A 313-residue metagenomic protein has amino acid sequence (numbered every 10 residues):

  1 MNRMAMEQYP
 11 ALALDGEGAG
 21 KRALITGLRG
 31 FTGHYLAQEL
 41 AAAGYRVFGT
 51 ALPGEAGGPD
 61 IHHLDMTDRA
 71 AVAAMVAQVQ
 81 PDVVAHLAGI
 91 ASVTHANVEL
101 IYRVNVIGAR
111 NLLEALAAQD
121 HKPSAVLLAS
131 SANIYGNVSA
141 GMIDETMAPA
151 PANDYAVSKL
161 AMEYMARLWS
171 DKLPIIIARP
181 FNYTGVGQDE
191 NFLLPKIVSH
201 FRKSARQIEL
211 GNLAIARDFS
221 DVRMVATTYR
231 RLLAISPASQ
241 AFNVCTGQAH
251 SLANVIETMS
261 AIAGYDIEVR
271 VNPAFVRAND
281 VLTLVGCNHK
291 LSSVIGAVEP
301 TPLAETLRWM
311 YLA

Functional and structural regions predicted by a protein language model:
M1-E17, P302-A313: Amphipathic terminal alpha-helices
D15-A42: N-terminal Rossmann NAD(P)H-binding glycine-rich loop of SDR-like oxidoreductase domains
G18, V84, N97-V126: NAD(P)-cofactor binding segment of oxidoreductase domains
M66-V104: NAD(P)H-binding glycine-rich loop region in Rossmannoid oxidoreductase-like domains and their noncatalytic homologs
T67, L100-G108, P149, N153 (+1 more regions): Glycine-rich NAD(P)-binding loop of the Rossmann-fold in SDR/ketoreductase-type enzymes
R110-D154: Conserved Rossmann-fold NAD(P)-dependent oxidoreductase catalytic core, especially the SDR/UDP-sugar
A140-G141, D154, Y164-D218, V222-R231 (+1 more regions): NAD(P)-dependent short-chain dehydrogenase/reductase
R202-A313: C-terminal substrate-binding subdomain of Rossmann-fold SDR/epimerase-dehydratase oxidoreductases
